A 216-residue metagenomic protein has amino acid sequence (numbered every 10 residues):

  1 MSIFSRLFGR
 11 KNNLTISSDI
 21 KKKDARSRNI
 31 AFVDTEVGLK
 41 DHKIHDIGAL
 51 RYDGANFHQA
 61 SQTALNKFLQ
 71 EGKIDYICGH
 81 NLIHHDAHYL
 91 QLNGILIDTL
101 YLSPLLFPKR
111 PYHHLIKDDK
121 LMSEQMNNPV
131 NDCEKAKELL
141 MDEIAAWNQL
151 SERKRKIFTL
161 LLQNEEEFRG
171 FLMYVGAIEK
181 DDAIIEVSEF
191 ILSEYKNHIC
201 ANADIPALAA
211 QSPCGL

Functional and structural regions predicted by a protein language model:
M1-R28, C214: N-terminal accessory regions of nucleic-acid-interacting proteins
A25, L39-H42: A short catalytic or substrate-binding loop motif that flags glycine-/basic-rich loops and adjacent residues that bind
S27-R28, G94, D182: Sequence-level motif detector for i,i+2 pairs with an aromatic at +2
R28-G38: Two-metal-ion RNase H-like nuclease active-site motif
D41, L50-W147: Conserved DEDDh/DEDDy metal-dependent 3′-5′ exonuclease domain
H45-I47: Short aromatic-glycine-enriched beta-strand elements
G79, L90, D204-L216: Short, intrinsically disordered, charge-balanced linker/junction segments flanking boundaries in proteins
L115-E194, C200-N202, P206, P213: Acidic, Mg2+-coordinating catalytic module of metal-dependent nucleases/exonucleases that use a two-metal-ion mechanism
